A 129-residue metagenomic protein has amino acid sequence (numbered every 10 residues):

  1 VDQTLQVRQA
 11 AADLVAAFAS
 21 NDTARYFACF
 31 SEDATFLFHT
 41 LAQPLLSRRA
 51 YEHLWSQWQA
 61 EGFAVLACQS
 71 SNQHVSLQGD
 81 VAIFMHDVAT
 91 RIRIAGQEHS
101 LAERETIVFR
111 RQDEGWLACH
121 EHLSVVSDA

Functional and structural regions predicted by a protein language model:
Q3-D22: Short, aromatic-enriched amphipathic alpha-helices that serve as compact interaction elements
T4-L5, T23-G79, D87, H99: A solvent-exposed, acidic/Ser-Thr-rich amphipathic alpha-helical stretch
L14, W55, Q69-V75, V88-T90 (+2 more regions): Hydrophobic/aromatic beta-strand elements that line small-molecule binding cavities or substrate pockets in beta-rich
F36, Q43-L45, R91, G115 (+1 more regions): Flexible, glycine-rich phosphate/dinucleotide-binding loops and adjacent beta-alpha linkers at cofactor/substrate
Y51, W58, I92, A118-C119 (+1 more regions): Anionic, Ser/Thr-rich low-complexity intrinsically disordered regions
V75-I83, Q97, F109-L117: A short, structured loop/turn motif at beta-sheet edges
R91-H99: Short, cysteine-centered beta-strand-loop-beta hairpins and adjacent loop/turn segments enriched in charged/polar
S100-A129: Short beta-strand edge/turn micro-motifs at domain boundaries
